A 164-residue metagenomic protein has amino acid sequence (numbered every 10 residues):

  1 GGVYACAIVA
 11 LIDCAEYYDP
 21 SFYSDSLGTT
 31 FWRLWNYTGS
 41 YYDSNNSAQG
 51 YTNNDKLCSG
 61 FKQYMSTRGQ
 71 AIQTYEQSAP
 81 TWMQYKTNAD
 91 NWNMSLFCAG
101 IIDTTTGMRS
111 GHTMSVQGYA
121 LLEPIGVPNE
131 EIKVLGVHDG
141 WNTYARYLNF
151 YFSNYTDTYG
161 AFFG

Functional and structural regions predicted by a protein language model:
G2-Q77: Cysteine-nucleophile protease catalytic domains, especially the papain-like/related folds used in DUB/UBL proteases
V3-Y4, I12-D13, S40-S44, A48 (+4 more regions): Solvent-exposed loop/turn segments at secondary-structure junctions within structured extracellular/periplasmic domains
F22-Y23, W92-M94, S110: Compositionally biased, low-complexity linear motifs
L34, T87-N91: Short, Φ-rich (hydrophobic/aromatic) sequence segments
C58, W82-M83, T113: Short, well-ordered alpha-helical scaffold segments within catalytic/effector domains
G60, M65-Q73, D90-F97, E131-K133 (+1 more regions): Loop/turn elements at helix/coil->beta-strand transitions in domains of secreted/extracellular proteins
Q77-N88: Surface-exposed ligand/attachment interfaces on beta-rich extracellular proteins
C98-G164: Active-site signature of cysteine proteases
